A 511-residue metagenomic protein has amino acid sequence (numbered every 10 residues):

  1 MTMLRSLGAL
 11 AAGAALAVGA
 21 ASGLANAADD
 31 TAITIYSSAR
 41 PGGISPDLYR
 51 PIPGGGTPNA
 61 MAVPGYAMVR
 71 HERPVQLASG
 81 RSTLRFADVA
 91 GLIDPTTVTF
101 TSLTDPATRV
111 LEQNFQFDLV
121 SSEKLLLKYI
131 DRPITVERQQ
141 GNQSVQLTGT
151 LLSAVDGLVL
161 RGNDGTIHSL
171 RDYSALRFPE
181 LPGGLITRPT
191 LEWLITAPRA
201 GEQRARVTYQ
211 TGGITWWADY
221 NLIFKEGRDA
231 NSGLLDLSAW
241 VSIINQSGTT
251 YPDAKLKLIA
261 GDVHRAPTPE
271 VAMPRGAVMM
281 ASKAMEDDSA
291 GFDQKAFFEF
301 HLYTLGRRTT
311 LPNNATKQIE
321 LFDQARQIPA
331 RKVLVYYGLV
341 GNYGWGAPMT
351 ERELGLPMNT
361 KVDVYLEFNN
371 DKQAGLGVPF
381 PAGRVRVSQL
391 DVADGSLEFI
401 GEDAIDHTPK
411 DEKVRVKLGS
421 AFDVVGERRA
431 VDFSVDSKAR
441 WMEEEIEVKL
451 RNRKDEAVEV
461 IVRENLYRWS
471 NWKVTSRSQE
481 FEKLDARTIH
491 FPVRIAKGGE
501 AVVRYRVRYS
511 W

Functional and structural regions predicted by a protein language model:
T2-S6, L16, G23-W511: Long, intrinsically disordered, low-complexity accessory segments associated with secretion and vesicular trafficking
A11-V18: Core hydrophobic alpha-helical transmembrane segments of single-pass membrane proteins
